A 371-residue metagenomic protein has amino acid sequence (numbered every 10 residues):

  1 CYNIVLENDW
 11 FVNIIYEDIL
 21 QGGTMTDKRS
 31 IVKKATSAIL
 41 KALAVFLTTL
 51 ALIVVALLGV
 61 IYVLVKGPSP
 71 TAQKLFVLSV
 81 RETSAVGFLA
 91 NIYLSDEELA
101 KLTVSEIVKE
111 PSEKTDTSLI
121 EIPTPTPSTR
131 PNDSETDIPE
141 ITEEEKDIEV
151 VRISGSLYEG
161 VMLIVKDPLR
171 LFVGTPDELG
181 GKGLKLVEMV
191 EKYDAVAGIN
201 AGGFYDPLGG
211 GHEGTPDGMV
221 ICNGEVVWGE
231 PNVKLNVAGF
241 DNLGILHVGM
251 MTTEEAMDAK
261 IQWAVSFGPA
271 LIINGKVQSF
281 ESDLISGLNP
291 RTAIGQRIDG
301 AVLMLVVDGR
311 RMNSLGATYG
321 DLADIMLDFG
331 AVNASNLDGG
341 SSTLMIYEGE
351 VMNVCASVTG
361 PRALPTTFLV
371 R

Functional and structural regions predicted by a protein language model:
Y2-R371: Gly/Ser/Thr/Pro-rich low-complexity, intrinsically disordered segments
